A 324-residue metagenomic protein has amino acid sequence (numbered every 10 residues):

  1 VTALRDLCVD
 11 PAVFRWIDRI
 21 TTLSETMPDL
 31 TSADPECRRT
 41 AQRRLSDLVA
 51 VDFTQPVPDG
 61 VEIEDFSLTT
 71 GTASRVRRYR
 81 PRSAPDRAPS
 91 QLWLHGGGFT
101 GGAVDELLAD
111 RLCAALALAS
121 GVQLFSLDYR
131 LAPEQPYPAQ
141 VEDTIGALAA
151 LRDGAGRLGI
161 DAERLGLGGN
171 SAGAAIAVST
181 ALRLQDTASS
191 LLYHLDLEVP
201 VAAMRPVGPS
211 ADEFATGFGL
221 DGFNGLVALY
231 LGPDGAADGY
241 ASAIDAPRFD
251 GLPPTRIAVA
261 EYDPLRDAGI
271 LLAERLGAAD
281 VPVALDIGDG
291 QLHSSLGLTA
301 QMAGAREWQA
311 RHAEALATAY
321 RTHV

Functional and structural regions predicted by a protein language model:
V1-R78, R321-V324: A glycine/proline-hinged amphipathic helix-loop "lid/cap" segment that gates access to hydrophobic ligand pockets
T69, V76-R87, I244-F249: Short beta-strand-to-loop junctions in surface cap/lid or active-site-entrance loops
V76, L92, L116, Y137-A202 (+3 more regions): Short strand-loop-helix active-site module centered on a catalytic nucleophile
R87-G98: Short beta-strand element of the alpha/beta-hydrolase
D105-F125: Short amphipathic alpha-helix adjacent to the substrate-entry channel of hydrolases
L182-G235: Hydrolase active-site cap/lid region
G251, I257-V259: Short beta-strand/loop motif that positions the catalytic acidic residue of the alpha/beta-hydrolase fold
A300-V324: Catalytic active-site module of serine/aspartate enzymes centered on a nucleophile-bearing elbow/loop
